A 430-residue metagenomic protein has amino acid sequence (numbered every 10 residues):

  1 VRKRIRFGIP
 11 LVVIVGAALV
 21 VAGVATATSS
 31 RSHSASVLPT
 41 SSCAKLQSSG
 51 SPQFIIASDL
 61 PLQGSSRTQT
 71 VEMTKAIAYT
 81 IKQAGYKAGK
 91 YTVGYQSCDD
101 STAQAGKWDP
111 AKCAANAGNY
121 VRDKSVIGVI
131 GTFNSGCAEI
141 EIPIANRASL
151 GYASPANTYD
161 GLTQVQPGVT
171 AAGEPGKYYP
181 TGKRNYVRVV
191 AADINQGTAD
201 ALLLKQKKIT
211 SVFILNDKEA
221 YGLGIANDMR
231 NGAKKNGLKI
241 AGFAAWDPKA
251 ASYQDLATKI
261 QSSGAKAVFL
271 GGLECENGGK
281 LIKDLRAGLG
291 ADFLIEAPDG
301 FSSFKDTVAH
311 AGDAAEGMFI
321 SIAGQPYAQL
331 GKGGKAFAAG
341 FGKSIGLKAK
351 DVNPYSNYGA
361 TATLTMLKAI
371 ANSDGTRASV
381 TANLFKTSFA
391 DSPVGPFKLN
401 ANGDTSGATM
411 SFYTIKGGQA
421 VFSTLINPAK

Functional and structural regions predicted by a protein language model:
V1-I14: N-terminal export and membrane-targeting signals
V20-L38: C-terminal region of N-terminal signal peptides and the immediate post-cleavage residues of exported proteins
V37-I77, A84, D100-P110, N134-G136 (+3 more regions): Extracytoplasmic "Venus flytrap"
L38-A44, T68-K75, Y86-G173, W246-Y253 (+1 more regions): Beta-alpha junction/loop-to-helix N-cap segments that form part of ligand/metal-binding clefts
L38-S41, V126-F243, L294-G317: Extracytoplasmic ligand/sensor domains, especially the bilobed periplasmic-binding protein
P61-S66, D100-Q104, N134-E139, N157-T163 (+7 more regions): Solvent-exposed loop/turn segments at secondary-structure junctions within structured extracellular/periplasmic domains
I282-A360, K416, A420-P428: Extracellular/periplasmic periplasmic-binding protein-like sensory domains
K343-S356, L364-Q419: Segments of small-molecule ligand-sensing domains
